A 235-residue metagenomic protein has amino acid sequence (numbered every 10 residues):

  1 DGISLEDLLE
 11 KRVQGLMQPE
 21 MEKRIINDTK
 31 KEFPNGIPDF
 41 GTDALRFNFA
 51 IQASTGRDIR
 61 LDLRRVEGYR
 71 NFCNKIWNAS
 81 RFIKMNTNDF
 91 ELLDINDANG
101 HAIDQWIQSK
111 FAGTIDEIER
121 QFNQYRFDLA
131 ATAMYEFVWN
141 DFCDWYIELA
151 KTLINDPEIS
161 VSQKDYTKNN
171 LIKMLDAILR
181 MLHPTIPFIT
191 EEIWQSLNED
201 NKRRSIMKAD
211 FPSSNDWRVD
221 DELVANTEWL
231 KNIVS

Functional and structural regions predicted by a protein language model:
D1-G100, E199-K202: Catalytic adenosine-cofactor/nucleotide-binding cores of aminoacyl-tRNA synthetases and other
D28-F33, R60-Y69, T114-M134, I178 (+2 more regions): Extended, non-catalytic structural segments that build the interaction scaffolds of large macromolecular assemblies
D28-F33, T132-E136, N140, T190-E199: Conserved alpha/beta core surface patches that mediate binding of polyanionic ligands
D39, D58-L63, K110, E117-F137 (+5 more regions): Conserved alpha/beta enzyme-core scaffolds, especially Rossmann-like or related mixed alpha/beta domains that build
D43-A53, N71-K84, A102-T114, T132-L153 (+1 more regions): Core structural elements
Q52, G56-D62, I118, I154-N155 (+1 more regions): A short small-residue
F90-D116, I147-S235: Acidic, turn-prone loop/beta-hairpin segments
